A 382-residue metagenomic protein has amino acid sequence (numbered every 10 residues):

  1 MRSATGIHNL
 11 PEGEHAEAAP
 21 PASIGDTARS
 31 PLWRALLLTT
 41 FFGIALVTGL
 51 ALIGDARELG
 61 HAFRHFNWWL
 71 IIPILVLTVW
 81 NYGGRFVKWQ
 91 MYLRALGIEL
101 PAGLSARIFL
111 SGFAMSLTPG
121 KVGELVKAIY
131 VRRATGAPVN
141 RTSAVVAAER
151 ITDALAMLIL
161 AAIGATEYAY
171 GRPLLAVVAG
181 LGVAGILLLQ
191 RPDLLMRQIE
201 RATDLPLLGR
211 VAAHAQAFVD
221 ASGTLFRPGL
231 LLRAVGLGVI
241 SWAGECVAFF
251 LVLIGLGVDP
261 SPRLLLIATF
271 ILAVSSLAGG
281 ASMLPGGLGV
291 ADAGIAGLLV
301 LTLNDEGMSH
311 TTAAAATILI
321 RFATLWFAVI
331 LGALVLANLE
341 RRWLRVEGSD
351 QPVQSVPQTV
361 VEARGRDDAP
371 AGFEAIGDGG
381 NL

Functional and structural regions predicted by a protein language model:
M1-L110, E167-G279, T302-I318, T324-L382: Predominantly cytoplasmic-facing regulatory/coupling regions of multi-pass membrane proteins
G84, K88-M91, E124-Y130, T152-A156 (+4 more regions): Hydrophobic side chains within alpha-helical segments
L96-S105, A128-I151, S261, V300: Membrane-interface segments at transmembrane-helix boundaries
E99, L110-V126, Y130-R133, S222 (+1 more regions): Short intracellular "coupling" helices and adjacent cytoplasmic loop segments at the cytosolic face of multi-pass
S111-P119, N140-A165, A278, A315-I330: Membrane-embedded alpha-helical segments of transport systems, primarily multispan ion/solute transporters
F113-G120, I254, F270-D292: Transmembrane alpha-helix interface/packing and boundary motifs in multi-pass membrane proteins, characterized by
V131-P138, I271, A293-T312: Interfacial segments of multi-pass membrane proteins
